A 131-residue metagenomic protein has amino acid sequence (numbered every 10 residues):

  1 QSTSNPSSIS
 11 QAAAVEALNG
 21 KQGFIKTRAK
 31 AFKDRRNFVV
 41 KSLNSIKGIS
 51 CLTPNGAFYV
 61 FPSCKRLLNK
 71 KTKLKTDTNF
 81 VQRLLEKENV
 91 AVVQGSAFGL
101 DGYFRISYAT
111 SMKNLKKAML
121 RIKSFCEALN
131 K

Functional and structural regions predicted by a protein language model:
Q1-K131: PLP-dependent class I/II
